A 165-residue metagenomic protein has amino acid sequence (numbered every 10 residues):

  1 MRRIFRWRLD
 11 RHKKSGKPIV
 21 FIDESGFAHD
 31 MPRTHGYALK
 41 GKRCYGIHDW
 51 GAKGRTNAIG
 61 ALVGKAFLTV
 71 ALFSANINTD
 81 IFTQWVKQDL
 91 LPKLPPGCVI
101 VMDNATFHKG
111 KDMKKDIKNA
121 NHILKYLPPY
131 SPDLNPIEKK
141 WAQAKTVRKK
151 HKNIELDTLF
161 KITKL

Functional and structural regions predicted by a protein language model:
M1-L165: Short functional hotspots at interaction and active-site rims
